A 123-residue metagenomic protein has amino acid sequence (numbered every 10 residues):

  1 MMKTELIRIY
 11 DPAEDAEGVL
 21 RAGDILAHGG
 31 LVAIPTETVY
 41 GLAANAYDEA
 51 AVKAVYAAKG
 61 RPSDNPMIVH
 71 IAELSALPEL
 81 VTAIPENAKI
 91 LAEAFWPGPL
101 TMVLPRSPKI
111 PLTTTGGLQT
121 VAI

Functional and structural regions predicted by a protein language model:
M1-I123: Active-site-adjacent structural elements in enzyme catalytic cores
